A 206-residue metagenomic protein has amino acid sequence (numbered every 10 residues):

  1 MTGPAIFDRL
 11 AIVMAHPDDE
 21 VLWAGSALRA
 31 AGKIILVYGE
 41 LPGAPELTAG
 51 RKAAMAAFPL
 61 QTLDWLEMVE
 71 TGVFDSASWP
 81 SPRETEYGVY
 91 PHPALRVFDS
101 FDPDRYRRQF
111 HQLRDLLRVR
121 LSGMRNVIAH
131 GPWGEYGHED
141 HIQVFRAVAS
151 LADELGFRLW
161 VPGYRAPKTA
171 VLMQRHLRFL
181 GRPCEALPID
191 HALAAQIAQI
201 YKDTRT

Functional and structural regions predicted by a protein language model:
M1-S122, E154: Active-site rim/loop-helix segments in enzyme catalytic domains that contact anionic ligands
T2-V13, A30-A31, P91-T206: Metal-dependent de-N-acetylase/amidase catalytic core
